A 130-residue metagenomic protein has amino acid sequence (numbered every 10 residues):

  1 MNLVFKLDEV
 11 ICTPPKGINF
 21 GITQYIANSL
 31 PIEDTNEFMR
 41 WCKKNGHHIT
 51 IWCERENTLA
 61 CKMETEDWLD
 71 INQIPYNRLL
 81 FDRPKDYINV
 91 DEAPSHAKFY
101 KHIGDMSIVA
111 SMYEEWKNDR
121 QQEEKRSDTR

Functional and structural regions predicted by a protein language model:
M1-R130: HAD-like aspartate-dependent phosphatase fold
